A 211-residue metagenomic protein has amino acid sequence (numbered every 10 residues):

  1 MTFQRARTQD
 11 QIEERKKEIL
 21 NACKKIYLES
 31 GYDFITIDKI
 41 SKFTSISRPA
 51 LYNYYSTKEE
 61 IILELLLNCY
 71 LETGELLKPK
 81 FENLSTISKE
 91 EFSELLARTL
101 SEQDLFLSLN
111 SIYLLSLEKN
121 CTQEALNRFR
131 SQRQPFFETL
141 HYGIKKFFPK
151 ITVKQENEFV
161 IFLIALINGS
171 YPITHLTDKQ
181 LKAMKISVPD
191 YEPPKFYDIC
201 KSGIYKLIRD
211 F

Functional and structural regions predicted by a protein language model:
M1-S30, I37-K39, F43, L84: Basic, helix-initiating cap at the start of DNA-binding domains
E14, E18-K25, F43, E60-K80 (+2 more regions): Alpha-helical structural segments
E18, D33-E60, E64: Helix-turn-helix
E64, P79-F106, F159-L163: Hydrophobic alpha-helical connector segments
E102-E124, D178-A183: Amphipathic alpha-helical segments used for helix-helix packing
L114-K146: A contiguous binding-surface segment within folded domains or other stable secondary-structure elements
E138, Y142, K146, K150 (+1 more regions): C-terminal peripheral helix-coil segments that are non-catalytic and often amphipathic
K146-F162: All-alpha amphipathic helical-bundle segments outside canonical DNA-binding/catalytic cores that form hydrophobic
